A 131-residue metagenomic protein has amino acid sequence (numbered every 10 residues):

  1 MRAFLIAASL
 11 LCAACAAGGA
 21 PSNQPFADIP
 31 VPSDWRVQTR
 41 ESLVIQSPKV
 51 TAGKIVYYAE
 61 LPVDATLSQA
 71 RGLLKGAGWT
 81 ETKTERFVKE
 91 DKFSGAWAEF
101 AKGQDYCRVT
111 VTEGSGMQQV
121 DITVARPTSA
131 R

Functional and structural regions predicted by a protein language model:
M1-L5: Positively charged n-region of N-terminal signal peptides that target proteins for export
S9-A17: Hydrophobic h-region of N-terminal signal peptides that target proteins for export in Gram-negative bacteria
A16-R131: An acidic-aromatic pocket/loop used at catalytic or ligand-binding sites
